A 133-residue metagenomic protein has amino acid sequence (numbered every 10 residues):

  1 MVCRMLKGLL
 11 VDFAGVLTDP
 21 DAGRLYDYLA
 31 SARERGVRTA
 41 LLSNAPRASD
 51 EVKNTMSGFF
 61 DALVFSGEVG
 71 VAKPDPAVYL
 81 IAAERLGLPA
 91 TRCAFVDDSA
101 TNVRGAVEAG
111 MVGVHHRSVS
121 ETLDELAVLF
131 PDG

Functional and structural regions predicted by a protein language model:
V2-L9, F13, A30-R33, V37 (+1 more regions): Asp-based, Mg2+/Mn2+-dependent phosphohydrolase catalytic module
V16-L17: Hydrophobic "anchor" residues
P20-D21: Acidic donor-diphosphate engagement hotspot in glycosyltransferases and nucleotidyltransferases that stabilizes
R24-L25: Amphipathic coiled-coil/heptad-repeat helices and related helical stalk/stem segments that mediate oligomerization
S43: Conserved phosphate-coupling serine/threonine residues in phosphotransfer and NTP-handling enzymes
